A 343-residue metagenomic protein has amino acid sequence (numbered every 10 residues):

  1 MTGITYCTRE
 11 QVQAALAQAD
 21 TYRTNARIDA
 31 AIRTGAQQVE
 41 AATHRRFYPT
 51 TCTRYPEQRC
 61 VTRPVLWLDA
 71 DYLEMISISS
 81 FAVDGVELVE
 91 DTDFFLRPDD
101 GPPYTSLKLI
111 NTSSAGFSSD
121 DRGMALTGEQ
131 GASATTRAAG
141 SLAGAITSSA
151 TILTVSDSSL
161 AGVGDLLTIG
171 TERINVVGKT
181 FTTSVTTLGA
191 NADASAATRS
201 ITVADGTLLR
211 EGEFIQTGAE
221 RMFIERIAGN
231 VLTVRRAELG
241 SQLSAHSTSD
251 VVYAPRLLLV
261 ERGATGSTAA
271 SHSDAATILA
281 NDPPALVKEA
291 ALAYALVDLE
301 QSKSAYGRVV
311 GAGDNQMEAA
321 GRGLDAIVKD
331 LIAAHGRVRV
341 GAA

Functional and structural regions predicted by a protein language model:
M1-T2, R63-L73, T112-G116, A161-I169 (+4 more regions): Short aromatic-glycine motifs in intrinsically disordered, low-complexity regions
T2-E10, A14-A19, L73, G85 (+2 more regions): Short loop/turn elements at secondary-structure junctions
R23-T43, G313-G323: Amphipathic alpha-helical segments that form the core helices of the histone-fold
A26, T51, P56, D71-G123 (+2 more regions): Extracellular/luminal ectodomains and secreted, surface-exposed scaffolds of diverse proteins
A41-P64: Solvent-exposed, flexible loop/coil segments flanking beta-strands in beta-rich domains
Y48, I76-I78, S119, A132-T248 (+2 more regions): Autoprocessing Asn-cyclization modules and mimics
C60-L68, L109-I110, A150-T151, T198-T202: Charged, amphipathic alpha-helical segments
R97-A138, E220, A237, L243-E289: Surface-exposed interaction regions enriched in Ser/Thr/Asp/Glu that occur as long low-complexity tracts or repetitive
